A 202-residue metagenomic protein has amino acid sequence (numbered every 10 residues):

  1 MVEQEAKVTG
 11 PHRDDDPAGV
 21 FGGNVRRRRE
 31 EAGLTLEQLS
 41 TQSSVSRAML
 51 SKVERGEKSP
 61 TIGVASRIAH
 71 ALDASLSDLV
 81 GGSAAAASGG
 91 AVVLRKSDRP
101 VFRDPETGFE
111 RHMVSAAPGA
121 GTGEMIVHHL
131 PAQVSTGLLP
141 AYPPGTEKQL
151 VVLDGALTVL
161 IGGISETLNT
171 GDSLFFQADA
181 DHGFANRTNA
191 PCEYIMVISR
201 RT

Functional and structural regions predicted by a protein language model:
G23-S40: Short basic helix-loop element that most often maps to the first helix and adjoining turn of HTH DNA-binding modules
R29, L39, V64-L72, D78-V80: Hydrophobic micro-packing sites on short alpha-helices
V45-K58: Recognition helix of helix-turn-helix/homeodomain-like DNA-binding domains that insert into the DNA major groove
D73-A91: Short C-terminal boundary/hinge segments that cap the last helix of small helical domains
K96, P100-P140, V197, T202: A short glycine-rich, His/Asp/Glu-containing loop-to-beta-strand
F109-E110, G121, N169-T170, A178-T202: Ligand-binding loop in jelly-roll beta-barrel domains
V127-P131, Y142-V159: Short, conserved beta-strand element in jelly-roll/cupin
S135-T136, T158, S165, L174 (+1 more regions): Histidine-centered metal-chelating micro-motifs
